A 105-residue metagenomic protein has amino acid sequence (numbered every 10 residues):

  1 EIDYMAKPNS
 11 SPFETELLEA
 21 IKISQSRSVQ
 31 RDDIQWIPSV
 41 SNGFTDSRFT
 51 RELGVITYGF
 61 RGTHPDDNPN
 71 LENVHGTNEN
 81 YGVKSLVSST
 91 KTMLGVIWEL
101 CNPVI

Functional and structural regions predicted by a protein language model:
E1-L94, W98-I105: Metal-dependent amide/peptide-bond hydrolase catalytic core, centered on the "pita-bread" metallohydrolase fold
